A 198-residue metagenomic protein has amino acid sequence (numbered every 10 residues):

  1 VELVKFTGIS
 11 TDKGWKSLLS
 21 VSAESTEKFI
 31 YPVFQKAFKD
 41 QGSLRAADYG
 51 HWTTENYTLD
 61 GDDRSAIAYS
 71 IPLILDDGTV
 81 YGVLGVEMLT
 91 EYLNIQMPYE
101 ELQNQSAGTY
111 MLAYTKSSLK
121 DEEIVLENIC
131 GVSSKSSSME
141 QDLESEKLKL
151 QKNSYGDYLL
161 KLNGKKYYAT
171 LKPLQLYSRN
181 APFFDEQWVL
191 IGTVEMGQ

Functional and structural regions predicted by a protein language model:
E2-G85: Extracytoplasmic/periplasmic ligand-binding sensor regions of membrane-associated signaling proteins
T7, T11-P32, K39-D40, E91-D185: Intrinsic low-complexity, intrinsically disordered coil/linker regions enriched in small/polar and charged residues
G61-Y99, T170-K172, D185-G197: Conserved beta-strands of PAS-like sensory domains
